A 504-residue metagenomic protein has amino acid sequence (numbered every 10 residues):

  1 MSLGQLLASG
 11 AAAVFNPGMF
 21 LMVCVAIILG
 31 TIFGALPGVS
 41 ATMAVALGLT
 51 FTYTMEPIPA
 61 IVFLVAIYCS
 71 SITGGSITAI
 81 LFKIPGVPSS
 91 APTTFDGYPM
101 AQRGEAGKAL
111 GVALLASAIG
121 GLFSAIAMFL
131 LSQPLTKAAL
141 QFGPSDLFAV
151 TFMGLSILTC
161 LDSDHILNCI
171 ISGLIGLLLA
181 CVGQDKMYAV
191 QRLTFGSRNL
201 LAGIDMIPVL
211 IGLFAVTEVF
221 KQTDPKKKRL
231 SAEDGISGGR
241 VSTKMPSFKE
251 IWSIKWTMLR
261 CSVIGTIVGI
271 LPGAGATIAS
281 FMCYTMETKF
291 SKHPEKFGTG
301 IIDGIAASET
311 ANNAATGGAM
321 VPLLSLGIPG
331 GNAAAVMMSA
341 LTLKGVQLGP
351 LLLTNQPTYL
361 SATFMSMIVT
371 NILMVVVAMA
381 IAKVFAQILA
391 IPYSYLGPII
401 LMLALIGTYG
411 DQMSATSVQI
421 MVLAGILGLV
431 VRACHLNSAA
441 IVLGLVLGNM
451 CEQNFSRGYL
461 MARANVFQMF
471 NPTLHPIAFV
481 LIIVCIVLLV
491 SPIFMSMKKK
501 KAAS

Functional and structural regions predicted by a protein language model:
M1-A60, Q133, K137-L140, Q191-I301 (+4 more regions): Helix-loop-helix hairpins and the membrane-proximal interhelical loops of multi-pass alpha-helical transport proteins
I27-A41, S71-K83, L158-S163, V263-P272 (+3 more regions): Transmembrane alpha-helix interface/packing and boundary motifs in multi-pass membrane proteins, characterized by
F33-T42, I80-A91, F123-A127, V268-I278 (+4 more regions): Short helix-coil transition sites and intra-membrane helix breaks within transmembrane domains of multi-pass
A41-F51, L64, A79-P99, L130 (+7 more regions): Re-entrant/interfacial helical elements at transmembrane boundaries that shape and gate the permeation pathway
I58-V62, P99-A116, K292-G304, N332-A335 (+1 more regions): Membrane-interface alpha-helices at helix entry/exit sites of multi-pass transporters
Y68-A79, G86, I301-L326, G330 (+1 more regions): A structural-propensity feature for long, helix-poor, extended segments
C69-G74, L115-A127, L135, L179 (+3 more regions): Membrane-embedded alpha-helical segments of transport systems, primarily multispan ion/solute transporters
G111-K227, L343-K500: Membrane-embedded alpha-helical modules
